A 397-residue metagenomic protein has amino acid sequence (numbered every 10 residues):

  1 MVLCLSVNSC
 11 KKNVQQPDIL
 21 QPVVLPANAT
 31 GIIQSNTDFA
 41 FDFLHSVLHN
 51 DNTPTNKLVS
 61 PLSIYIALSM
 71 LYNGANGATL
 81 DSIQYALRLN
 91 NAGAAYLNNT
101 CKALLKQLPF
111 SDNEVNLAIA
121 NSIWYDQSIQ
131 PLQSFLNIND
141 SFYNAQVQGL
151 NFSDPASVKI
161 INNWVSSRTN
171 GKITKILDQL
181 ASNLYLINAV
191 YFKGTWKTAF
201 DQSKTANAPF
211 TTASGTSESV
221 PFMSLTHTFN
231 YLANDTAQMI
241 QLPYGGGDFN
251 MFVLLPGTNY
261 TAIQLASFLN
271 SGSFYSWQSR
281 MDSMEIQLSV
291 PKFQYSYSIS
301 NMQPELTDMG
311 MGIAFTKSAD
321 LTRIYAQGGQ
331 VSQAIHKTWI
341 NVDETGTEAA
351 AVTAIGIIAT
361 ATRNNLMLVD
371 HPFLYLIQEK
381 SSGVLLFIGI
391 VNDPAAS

Functional and structural regions predicted by a protein language model:
L5-S9: C-terminal motif of bacterial Sec signal peptides marking the signal peptidase cleavage site
C10-F152, A395: Detector for small/aliphatic-rich hydrophobic stretches
P54, A94-G257, S279-A361: Non-catalytic, conformational "gating/processing" segments within enzyme and secreted inhibitor domains
P61-A75, L184, Y375-S381, L385: Extended, hydrophobic/aromatic-rich amphipathic alpha-helical segments that build helical scaffolds
T79-I83, Y260-I263, Y297-I299, A350 (+2 more regions): Extracytoplasmic/secreted cell-surface and envelope-processing proteins
I83-L87, F200-N207, I263-G272: Short Gly/aromatic-enriched secondary-structure transition segments
L186, Q238-L254, I357-S397: Extended hydrophobic
P256-D282: Internal alpha/beta scaffold segment
